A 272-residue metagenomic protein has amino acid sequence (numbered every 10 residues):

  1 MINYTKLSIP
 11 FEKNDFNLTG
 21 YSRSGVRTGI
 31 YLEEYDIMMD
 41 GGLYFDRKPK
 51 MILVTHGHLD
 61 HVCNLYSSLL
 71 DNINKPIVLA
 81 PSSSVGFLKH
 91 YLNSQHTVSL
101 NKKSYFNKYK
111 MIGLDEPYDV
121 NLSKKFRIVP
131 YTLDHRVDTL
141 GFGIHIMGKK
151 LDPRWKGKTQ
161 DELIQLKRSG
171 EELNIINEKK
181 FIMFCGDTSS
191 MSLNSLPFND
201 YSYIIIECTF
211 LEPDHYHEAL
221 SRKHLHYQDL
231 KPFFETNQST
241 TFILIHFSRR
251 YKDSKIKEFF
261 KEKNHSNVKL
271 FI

Functional and structural regions predicted by a protein language model:
M1-K50, L140-I144, G148-L151, L173-C185 (+1 more regions): Conserved beta-strand hairpin/beta-sheet module of binuclear metal-dependent hydrolase folds, prominently
M38-F87: Active-site metal-binding motif and surrounding structural segment of the metallo-beta-lactamase
M39, H56, V78, I128 (+5 more regions): Divalent metal-coordination and catalytic microenvironments
D46, L59-V62, G86-F87, R136-D138 (+3 more regions): Active-site environment of divalent metal-dependent phosphoester hydrolases
N64-D71, Y91, K252-F260: Metal-dependent catalytic neighborhoods of phosphoester/phosphodiester hydrolases
S84-G113, R250: Active-site neighborhood of divalent metal-dependent phosphoester bond hydrolases
S104-L122, S192-I272: Binuclear metal-ion centers of metallo-dependent hydrolases, dominated by the metallo-beta-lactamase
F126-P213: Active-site-proximal loop/helix segment associated with metal-binding centers of metalloenzymes
